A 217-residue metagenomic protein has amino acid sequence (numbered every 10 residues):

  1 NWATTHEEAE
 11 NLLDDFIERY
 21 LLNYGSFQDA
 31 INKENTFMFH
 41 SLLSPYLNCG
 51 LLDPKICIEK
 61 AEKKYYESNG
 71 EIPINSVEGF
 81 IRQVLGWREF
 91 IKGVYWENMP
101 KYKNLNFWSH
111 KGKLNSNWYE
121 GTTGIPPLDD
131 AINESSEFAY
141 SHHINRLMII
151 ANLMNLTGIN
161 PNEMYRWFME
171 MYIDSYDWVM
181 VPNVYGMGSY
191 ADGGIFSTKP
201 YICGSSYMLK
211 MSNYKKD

Functional and structural regions predicted by a protein language model:
N1-F80: Glycine/tryptophan-enriched, flexible segments
Y24-E34, I58-A61, I72-R82, V94-S109 (+2 more regions): Short coil/turn segments at secondary-structure boundaries
E34, D53-K55, K64-Y65, K101-Y102 (+4 more regions): Flexible loop/turn segments at secondary-structure boundaries
T36-F39, I58-A61, F107-G112, P127-D129 (+2 more regions): Short acidic (Asp/Glu) and glycine-rich catalytic loops that position anionic groups and cofactors
L42-Y46, N117-E120, N133-S141, I195 (+1 more regions): Conserved phosphate-binding loops in nucleotide/dinucleotide-binding enzymes
I74-K92, D129-M187: Structured ligand/cofactor/substrate-binding pocket environments in proteins
V94, N98-S141: Active-site-adjacent "gating/activation" loops or surface patches in catalytic cores
F107-L114, M169-D217: C-terminal, helix-dominated tail/subdomain
